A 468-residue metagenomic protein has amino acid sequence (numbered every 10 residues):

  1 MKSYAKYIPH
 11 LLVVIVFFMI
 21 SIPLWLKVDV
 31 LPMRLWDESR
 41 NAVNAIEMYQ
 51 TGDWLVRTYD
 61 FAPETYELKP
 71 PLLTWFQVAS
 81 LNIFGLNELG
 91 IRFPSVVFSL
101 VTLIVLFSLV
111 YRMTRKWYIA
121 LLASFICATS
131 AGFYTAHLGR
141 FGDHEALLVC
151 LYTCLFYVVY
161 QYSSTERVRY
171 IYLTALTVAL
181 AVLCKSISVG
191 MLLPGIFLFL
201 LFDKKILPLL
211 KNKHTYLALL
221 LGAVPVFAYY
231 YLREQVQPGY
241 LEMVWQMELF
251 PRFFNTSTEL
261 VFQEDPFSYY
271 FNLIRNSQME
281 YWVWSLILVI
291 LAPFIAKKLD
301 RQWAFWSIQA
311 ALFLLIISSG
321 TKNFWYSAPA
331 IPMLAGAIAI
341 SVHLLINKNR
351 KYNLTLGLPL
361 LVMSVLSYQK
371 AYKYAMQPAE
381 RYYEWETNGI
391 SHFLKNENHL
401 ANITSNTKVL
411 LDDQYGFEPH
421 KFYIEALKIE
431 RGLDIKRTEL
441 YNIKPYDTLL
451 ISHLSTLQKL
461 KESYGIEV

Functional and structural regions predicted by a protein language model:
H10-I15, L106-S130: Transmembrane-helix signature of polytopic, membrane-embedded enzymes that assemble or transfer cell-envelope glycans
I22-K27, N41-T65, L72-W75, A79 (+1 more regions): Extracytosolic helix-loop segments that constitute the early lumenal/periplasmic catalytic or substrate-binding loops
N41-E47, L180, V189-L299, Q309-G320: Transmembrane-lumen/periplasm boundary regions of multi-pass, lipid-linked membrane glycan transferases
F93-W117, C154: Transmembrane-helix motifs of polytopic, lipid-linked glycan transferases
T114, T153-L173, I295-A296, V342: Membrane-interface transmembrane helices that cradle and orient dolichyl/undecaprenyl
G320-R350: Hydrophobic/aromatic-rich transmembrane helices and adjacent perimembrane loops
H343-K373: Signature aromatic-anchored transmembrane alpha helix within multi-pass, membrane-resident enzymes that catalyze glycan
Y372-L460, Y464-V468: Short periplasmic/luminal acceptor-recognition loop of GT-C membrane glycosyltransferases, typified by
